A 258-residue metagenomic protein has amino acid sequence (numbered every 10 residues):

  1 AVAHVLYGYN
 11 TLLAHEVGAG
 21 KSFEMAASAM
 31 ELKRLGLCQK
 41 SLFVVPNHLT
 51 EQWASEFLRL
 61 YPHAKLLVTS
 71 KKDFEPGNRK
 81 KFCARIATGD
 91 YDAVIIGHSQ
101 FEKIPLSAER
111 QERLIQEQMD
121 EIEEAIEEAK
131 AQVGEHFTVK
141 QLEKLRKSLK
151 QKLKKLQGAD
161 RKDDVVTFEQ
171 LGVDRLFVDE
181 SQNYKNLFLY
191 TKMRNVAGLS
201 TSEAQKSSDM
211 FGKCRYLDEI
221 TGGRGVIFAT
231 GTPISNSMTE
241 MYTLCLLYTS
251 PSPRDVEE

Functional and structural regions predicted by a protein language model:
A1-L12: Conserved pre-motif I regulatory segment
Y9-T11, D92, D174-R175, G225: The start of beta-strands in P-loop NTPase/AAA+ ATPase cores
E16: P-loop (Walker A) phosphate-binding loop of NTP-binding proteins
A19-C214, S237, R254: SF2 helicase/translocase NTPase motor core, specifically the RecA-like lobe 1 inter-motif segment between Walker
R224-S235: Conserved helicase ATPase motor motifs in RecA-like P-loop NTPase domains
M238-L244: Short regulatory helix/loop adjacent to the ATP-binding pocket of P-loop NTPases
Y248-E258: Single conserved hydrophobic/aromatic residue that forms the stacking wall/gate of nucleotide- or nucleobase-binding
